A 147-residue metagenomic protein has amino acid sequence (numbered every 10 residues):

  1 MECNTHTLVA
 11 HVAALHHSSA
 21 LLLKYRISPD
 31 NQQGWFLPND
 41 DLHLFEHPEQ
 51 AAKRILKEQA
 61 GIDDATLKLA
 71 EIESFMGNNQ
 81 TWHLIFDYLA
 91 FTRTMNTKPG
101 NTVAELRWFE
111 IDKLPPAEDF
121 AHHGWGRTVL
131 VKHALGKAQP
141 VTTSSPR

Functional and structural regions predicted by a protein language model:
M1-L21, D41, I72, F91: Conserved N-terminal beta-strand and adjoining loop/helix that marks the start of the Nudix/MutT-like hydrolase domain
H16, E73-T97, R107: Active-site-adjacent beta-strand/loop module that shapes the phosphate/pyrophosphate-binding cleft
H16-E58: Conserved Nudix-box catalytic region and its N-terminal flanking loop in Nudix hydrolases and closely related
D30-G34, N101-R147: Nudix hydrolase/Nudix homology domain
F36, K68, D87: Conserved beta-strand segments that form the floor/walls of ligand-binding pockets within enzyme and binding domains
L42, E73, T92-R93, V103 (+1 more regions): Hydrophobic pocket-lining residues within nucleotide cofactor-binding pockets
I62-E71: A short coil-to-beta-strand element that immediately follows conserved catalytic motifs
